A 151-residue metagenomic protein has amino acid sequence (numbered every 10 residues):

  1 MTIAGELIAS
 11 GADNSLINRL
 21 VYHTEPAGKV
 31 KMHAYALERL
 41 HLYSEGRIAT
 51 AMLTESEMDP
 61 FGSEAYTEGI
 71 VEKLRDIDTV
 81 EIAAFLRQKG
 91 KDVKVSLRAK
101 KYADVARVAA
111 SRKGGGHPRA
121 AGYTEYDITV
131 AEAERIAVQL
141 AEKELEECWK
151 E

Functional and structural regions predicted by a protein language model:
M1-S111, G116-E151: Hydrophobic helix-and-loop "lid/oligomerization" segment in the mid-to-C-terminal part of catalytic domains
